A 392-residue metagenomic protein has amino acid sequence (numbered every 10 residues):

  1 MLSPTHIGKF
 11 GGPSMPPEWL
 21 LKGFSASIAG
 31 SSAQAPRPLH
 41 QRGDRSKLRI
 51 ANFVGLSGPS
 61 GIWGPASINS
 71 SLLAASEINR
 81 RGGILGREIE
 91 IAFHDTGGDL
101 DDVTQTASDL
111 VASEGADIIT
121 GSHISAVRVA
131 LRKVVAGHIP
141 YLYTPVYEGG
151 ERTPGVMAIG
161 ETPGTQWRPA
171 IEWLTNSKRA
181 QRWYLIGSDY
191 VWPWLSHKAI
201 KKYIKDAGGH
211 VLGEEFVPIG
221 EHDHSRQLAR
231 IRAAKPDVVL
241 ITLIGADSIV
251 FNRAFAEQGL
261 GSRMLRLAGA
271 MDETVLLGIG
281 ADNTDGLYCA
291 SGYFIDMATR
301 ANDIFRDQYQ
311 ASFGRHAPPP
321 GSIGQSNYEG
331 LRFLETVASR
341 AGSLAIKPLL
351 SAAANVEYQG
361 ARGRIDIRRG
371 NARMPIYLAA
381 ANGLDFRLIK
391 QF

Functional and structural regions predicted by a protein language model:
P38-K47, A51-L72, H94, L100 (+1 more regions): Extracytoplasmic "Venus flytrap"
S70-I91: Signal peptide-proximal N-terminal region of secreted/periplasmic/extracellular or secretory-lumen proteins
A92-L100, P145-G149, G160-W167, G187-S196 (+6 more regions): Hinge/beta->alpha junction and helix N-cap segments in small-molecule ligand-binding domains
F93, G97-D117, W173, H222-K235: Short, well-structured alpha-helical segments in soluble
A116-L212, R263-A268, T274-A281: Extracytoplasmic ligand/sensor domains, especially the bilobed periplasmic-binding protein
S125-A130, P236-Q258, A381: Hydrophobic alpha-helical
F255-S326: Extracellular/periplasmic periplasmic-binding protein-like sensory domains
S312-G324, E335-R387: Segments of small-molecule ligand-sensing domains
